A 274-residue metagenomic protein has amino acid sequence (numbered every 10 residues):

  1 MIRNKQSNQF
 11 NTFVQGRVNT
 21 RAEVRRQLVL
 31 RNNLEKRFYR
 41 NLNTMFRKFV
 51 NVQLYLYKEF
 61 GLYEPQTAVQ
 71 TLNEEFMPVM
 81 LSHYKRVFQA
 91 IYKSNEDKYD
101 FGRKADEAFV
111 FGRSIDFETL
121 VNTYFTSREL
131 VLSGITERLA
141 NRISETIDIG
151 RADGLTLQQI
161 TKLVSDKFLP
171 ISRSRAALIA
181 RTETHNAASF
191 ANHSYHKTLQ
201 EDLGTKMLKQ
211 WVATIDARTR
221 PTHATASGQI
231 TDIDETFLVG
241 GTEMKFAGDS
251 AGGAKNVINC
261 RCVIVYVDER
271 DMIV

Functional and structural regions predicted by a protein language model:
M1-I171, V267-V274: N-terminal leader/targeting and assembly helices and adjacent pre-domain segments
R175-V274: Acidic, glycine-rich two-metal-ion catalytic cores of nucleic acid-processing enzymes
